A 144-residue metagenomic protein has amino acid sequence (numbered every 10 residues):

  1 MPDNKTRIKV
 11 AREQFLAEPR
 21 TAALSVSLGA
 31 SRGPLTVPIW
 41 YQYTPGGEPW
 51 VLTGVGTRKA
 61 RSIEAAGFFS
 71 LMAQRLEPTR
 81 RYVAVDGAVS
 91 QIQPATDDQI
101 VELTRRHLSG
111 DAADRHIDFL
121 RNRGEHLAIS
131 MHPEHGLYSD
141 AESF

Functional and structural regions predicted by a protein language model:
M1-P19, T79: Extreme N-terminal tail/first-helix region
M1-T6, R81-F144: Charged, gly/pro-rich active-site loop segments
R12, R20, G47, R81 (+1 more regions): A generic secondary-structure signal marking the coil-to-beta-strand transition
P19-V55, F69-A73, Y82-V85: Short beta-strand segments
V26-L28, A73-L76, D111-F119: A short, aromatic/hydrophobic, helix- or strand-capping loop or linear motif that either lines the entrance/gate
A30-G33, E77-T79, L120-R123: A short beta-turn/loop motif at secondary-structure boundaries
T57-K59, P78: Short, surface-exposed beta-strand-loop junctions and turns on beta-sheet-rich folds
